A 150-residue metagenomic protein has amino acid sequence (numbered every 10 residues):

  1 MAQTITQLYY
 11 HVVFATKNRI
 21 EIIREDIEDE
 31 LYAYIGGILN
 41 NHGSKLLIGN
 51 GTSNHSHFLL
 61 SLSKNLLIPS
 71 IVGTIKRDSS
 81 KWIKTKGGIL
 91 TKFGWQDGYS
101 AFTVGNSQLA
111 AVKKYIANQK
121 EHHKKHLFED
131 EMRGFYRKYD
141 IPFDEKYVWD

Functional and structural regions predicted by a protein language model:
M1-D150: Basic nucleic-acid-binding interfaces
